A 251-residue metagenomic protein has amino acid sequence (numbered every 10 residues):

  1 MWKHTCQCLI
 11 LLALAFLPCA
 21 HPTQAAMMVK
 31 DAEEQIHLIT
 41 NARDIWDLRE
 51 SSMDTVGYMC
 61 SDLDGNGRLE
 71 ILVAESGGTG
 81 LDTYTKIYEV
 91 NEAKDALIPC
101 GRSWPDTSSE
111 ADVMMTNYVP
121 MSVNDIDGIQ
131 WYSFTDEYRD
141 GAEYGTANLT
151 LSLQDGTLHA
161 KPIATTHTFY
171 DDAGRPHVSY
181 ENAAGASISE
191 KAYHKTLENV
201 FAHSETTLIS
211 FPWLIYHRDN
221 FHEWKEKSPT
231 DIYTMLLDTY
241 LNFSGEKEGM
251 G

Functional and structural regions predicted by a protein language model:
M1-L9: Bacterial N-terminal signal peptides that target proteins for export
C8-L17: Bacterial N-terminal signal peptides
P18-M28: Sec-dependent signal peptide cleavage junction
A26-M53, D95-M114, L214, H222-G251: Blade-edge motifs of beta-propeller repeat domains
D54-L63, A111-W131: Beta-propeller blade termini
G65-E75, D125-F134: Acidic/hydrophobic-patterned starts of short beta strands in beta-sheet-rich repeat architectures
D82-C100, A147-Q154: Beta-propeller blade repeat segments, especially FG-GAP/WD-type strand-to-loop junctions in 6- to 7-bladed propeller
S122-G251: Acidic, small-residue rich beta-repeat scaffolds with periodic aromatic anchors
